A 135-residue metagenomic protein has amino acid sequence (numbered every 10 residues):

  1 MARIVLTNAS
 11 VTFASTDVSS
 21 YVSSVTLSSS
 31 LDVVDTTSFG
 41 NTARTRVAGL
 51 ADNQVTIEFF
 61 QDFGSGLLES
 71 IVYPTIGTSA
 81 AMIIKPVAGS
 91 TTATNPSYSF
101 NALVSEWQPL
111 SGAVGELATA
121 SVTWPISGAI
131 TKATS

Functional and structural regions predicted by a protein language model:
M1-S135: Signature of extracytoplasmic/envelope-associated structural regions
